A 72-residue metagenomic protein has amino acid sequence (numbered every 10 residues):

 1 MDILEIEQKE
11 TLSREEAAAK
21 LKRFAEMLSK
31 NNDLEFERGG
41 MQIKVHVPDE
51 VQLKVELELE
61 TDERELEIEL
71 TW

Functional and structural regions predicted by a protein language model:
M1-A19, F24-E26: Terminal, regulation- and interaction-focused segments at domain boundaries
Q8, N32-K54: Short, structured protein-protein interaction patches enriched in aromatics and acidic/basic residues, typified by
A17-K20, R38, R64: Functionally constrained cores in energy, signaling, and assembly domains
V51-W72: C-terminal edge-of-domain segments
